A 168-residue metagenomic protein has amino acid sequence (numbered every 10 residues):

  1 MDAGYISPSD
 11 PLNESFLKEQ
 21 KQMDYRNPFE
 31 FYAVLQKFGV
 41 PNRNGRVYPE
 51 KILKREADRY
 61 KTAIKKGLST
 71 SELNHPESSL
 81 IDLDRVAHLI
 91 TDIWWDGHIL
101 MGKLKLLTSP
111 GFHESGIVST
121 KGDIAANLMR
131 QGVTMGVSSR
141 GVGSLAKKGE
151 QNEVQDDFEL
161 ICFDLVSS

Functional and structural regions predicted by a protein language model:
M1-L68: Polar/acidic, low-complexity leader/linker segments enriched in S/T/G and N/D
S7-N13, Y48-E50, L80-D84, S115-T120 (+1 more regions): A short linear-motif detector with a strong N-terminal bias
P28, K66, T91-S168: Residue microenvironments linked to proteolytic maturation and disulfide-stabilized extracellular modules
L35-K37, T70-L73, L104, S167: Pocket-edge structural micro-motifs
L35-P41, N74-E77, R140-K148: Short, flexible beta-strand-to-coil junctions
K37-R46, E77-D82, S109-I117: Short, surface-exposed beta-strand/loop "edge" segments at domain boundaries and coil↔beta transitions
I64-L83, V137: Short conserved beta-strand and strand-loop elements enriched in small hydrophobics with frequent Asp/Gly
H88: Catalytic zinc-binding patch centered on the HExxH motif and its immediate surroundings that defines zinc-dependent
